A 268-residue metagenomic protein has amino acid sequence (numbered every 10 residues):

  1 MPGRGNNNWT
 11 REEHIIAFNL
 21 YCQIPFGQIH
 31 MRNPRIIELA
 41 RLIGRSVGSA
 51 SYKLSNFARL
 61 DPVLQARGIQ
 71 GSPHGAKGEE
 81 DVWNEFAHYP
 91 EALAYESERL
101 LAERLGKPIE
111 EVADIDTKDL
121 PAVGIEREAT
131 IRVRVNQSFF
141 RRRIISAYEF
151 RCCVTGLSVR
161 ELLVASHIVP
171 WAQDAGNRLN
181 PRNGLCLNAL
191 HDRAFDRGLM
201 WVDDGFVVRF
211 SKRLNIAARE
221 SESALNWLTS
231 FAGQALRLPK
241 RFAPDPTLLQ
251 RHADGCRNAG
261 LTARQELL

Functional and structural regions predicted by a protein language model:
P2-L20, I131: Short, Lys/Arg-enriched anionic-surface-contact patches
Y21-M31: Short helix->loop/beta-hairpin flanking segments within DNA-binding domains
R35-R41: Short alpha-helical "recognition helix" segments of helix-turn-helix
R45-L60: Major-groove recognition helix of helix-turn-helix-like DNA-binding domains
S46, R151, V164, L187: The −1 position to Zn-ligating cysteines in a subset of zinc-ribbon hairpins
P62-V82: Short Lys/Arg-enriched helix C-cap and helix-to-coil transition segments that create basic nucleic-acid-contact patches
V112-R151, L157, V169-R182: Short, charged surface segments at domain edges that flank catalytic/cofactor-binding sites
F139, L157-R160, V169-L268: A detector for short metal-coordination/catalytic motifs
